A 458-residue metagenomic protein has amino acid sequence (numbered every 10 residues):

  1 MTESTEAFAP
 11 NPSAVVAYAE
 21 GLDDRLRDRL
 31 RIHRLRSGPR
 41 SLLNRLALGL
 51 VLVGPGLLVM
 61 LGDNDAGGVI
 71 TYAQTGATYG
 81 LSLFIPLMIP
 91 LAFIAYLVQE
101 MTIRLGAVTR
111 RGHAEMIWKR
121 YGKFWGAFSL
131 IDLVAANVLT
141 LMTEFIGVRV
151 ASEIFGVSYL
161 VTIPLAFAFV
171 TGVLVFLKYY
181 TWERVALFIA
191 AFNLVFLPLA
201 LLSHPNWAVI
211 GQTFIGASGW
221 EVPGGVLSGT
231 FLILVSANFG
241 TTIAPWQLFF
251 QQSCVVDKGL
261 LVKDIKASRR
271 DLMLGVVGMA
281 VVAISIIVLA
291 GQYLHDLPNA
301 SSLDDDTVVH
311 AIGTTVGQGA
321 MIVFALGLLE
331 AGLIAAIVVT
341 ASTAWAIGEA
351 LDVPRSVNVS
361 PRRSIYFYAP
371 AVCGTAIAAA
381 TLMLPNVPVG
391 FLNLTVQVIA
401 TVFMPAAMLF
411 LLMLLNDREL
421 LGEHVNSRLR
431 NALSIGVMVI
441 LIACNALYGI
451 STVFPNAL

Functional and structural regions predicted by a protein language model:
I32-H33, T71-G76, Q99-W125, L297-G313 (+3 more regions): Flexible loop linkers connecting adjacent transmembrane helices in multi-pass alpha-helical membrane transporters
V59, P86-R120, F128-A135, L139 (+1 more regions): Juxtamembrane transmembrane-helix boundary signature
A66-Y72, W246-G278, D296-V309, E423: Hydrophobic, small-residue-rich membrane helices and short re-entrant helix-turn-helix hairpins that build
I94-V108, V255-V256, V277-T307: Extracellular/periplasmic helix-exit of transmembrane alpha-helices
K123-F124, L160-L165, L274, G278 (+3 more regions): Loop-to-transmembrane helix boundary motifs in multi-pass membrane proteins
L130, I154-F176, F192-F196, R363-A379 (+1 more regions): Transmembrane alpha-helical segments of multi-pass small-molecule transport proteins
L165-F169, L174-H204, M404, N426-N431 (+1 more regions): Membrane-interface loop-to-helix entry segments
A191-V222, L232-Q252, F410-E419, C444-N456: Hydrophobic alpha-helical segments and their helix-loop junctions in multi-pass secondary transporters
